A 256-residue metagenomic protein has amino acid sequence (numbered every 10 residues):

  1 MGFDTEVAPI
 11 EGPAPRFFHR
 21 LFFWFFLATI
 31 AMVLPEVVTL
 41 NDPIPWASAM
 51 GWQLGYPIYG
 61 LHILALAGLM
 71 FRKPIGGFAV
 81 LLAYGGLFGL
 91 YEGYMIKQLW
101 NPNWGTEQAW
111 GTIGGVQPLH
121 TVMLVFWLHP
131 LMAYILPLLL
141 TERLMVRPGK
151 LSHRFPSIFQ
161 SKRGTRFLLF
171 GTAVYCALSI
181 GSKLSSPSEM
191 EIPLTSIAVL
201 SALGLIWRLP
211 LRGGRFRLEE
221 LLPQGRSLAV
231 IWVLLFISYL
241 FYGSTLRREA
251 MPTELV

Functional and structural regions predicted by a protein language model:
D4-V256: Aromatic-rich, lipid-facing transmembrane alpha helices and their immediate juxtamembrane interface loops in integral
